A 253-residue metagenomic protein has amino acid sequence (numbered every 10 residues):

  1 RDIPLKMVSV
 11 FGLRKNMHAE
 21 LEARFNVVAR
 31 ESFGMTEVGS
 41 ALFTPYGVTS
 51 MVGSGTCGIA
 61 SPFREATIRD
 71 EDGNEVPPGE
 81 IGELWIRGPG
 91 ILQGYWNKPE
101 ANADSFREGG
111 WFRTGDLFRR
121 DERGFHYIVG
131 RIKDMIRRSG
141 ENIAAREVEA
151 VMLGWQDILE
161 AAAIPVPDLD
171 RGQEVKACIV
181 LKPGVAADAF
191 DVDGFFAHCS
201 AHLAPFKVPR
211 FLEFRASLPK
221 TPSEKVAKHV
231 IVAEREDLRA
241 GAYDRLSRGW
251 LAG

Functional and structural regions predicted by a protein language model:
R1-M51, E65, E75: Gly/Ser/Thr-rich phosphate-binding loop
N26, F63, D157-E160, P205-F211 (+1 more regions): Glycine-centered tight turns that cap/initiate beta-strands
R30-G39, C57-A60, I164-P167, E213: Beta-strand->loop->alpha-helix junctions that form or flank phosphate-binding loops in nucleotide-handling enzymes
T49-C57, S200: Short, P/G- and charge-enriched loop/turn segments at secondary-structure junctions
S54-S61, E75, S105-G109: Short Gly/Pro-enriched turn/cap motifs at secondary-structure boundaries
R69-D70, P78, T114, R120 (+1 more regions): Hydrophobic alpha-helical segments, especially N-terminal targeting/anchoring helices
D72, E83, R87-G88, Q93-G94 (+6 more regions): AMP-binding/adenylate-forming catalytic core of the ANL superfamily
A233-G253: Acidic/polar alpha-helix N-cap and adjacent early helical turns within long charge-rich amphipathic helices/linkers
